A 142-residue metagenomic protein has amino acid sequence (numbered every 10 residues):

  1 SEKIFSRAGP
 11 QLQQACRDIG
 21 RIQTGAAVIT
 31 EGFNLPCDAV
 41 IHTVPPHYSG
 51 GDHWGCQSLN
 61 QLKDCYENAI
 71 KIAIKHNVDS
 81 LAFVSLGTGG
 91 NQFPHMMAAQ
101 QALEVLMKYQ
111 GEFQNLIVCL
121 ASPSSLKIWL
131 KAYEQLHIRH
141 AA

Functional and structural regions predicted by a protein language model:
S1-K75: Glycine-/small-residue-enriched capping loops at alpha/beta junctions
Y48-A142: Phosphate/ribose-phosphate-bearing ligand recognition and processing surfaces, centered on ADP-ribose/NAD(+/P+) systems
